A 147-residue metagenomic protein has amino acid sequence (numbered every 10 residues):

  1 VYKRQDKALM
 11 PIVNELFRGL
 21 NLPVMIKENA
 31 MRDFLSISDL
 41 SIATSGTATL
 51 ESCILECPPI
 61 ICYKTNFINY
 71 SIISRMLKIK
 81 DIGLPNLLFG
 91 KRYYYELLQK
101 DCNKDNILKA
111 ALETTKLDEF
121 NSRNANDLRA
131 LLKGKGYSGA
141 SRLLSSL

Functional and structural regions predicted by a protein language model:
K3-L147: Nucleotide-activated sugar donor-binding and catalytic core shared by glycosyltransferases and related lipid-linked
